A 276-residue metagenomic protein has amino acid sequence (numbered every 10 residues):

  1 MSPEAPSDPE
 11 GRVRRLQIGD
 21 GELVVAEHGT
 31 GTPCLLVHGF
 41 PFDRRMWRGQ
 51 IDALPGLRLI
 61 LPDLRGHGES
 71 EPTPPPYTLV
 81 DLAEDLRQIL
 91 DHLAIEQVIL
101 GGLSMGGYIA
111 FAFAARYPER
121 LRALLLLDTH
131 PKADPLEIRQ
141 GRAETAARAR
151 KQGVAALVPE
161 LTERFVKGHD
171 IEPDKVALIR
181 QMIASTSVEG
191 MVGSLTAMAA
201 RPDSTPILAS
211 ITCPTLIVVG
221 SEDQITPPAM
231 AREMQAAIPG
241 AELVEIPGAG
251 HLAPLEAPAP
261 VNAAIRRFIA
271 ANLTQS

Functional and structural regions predicted by a protein language model:
M1-C34, P55-R58, I95-E96, A263-S276: Alpha/beta-hydrolase fold catalytic core
G19-P75, L79, I89: Conserved HGGG/HGGXW glycine-rich cap/lid loop of the alpha/beta-hydrolase fold
D81-V98: Conserved acidic catalytic loop of the alpha/beta-hydrolase fold
E96-P135: Conserved hydrolase catalytic core segment
D134-Q140, K151-S210: Conserved alpha/beta-hydrolase catalytic His-Asp/Glu region
I211, I217-V219, D223: Short beta-strand/loop motif that positions the catalytic acidic residue of the alpha/beta-hydrolase fold
C213, P227-A236: Short alpha-helix in the alpha/beta-hydrolase fold that links the catalytic acid
A241-S276: Catalytic active-site module of serine/aspartate enzymes centered on a nucleophile-bearing elbow/loop
